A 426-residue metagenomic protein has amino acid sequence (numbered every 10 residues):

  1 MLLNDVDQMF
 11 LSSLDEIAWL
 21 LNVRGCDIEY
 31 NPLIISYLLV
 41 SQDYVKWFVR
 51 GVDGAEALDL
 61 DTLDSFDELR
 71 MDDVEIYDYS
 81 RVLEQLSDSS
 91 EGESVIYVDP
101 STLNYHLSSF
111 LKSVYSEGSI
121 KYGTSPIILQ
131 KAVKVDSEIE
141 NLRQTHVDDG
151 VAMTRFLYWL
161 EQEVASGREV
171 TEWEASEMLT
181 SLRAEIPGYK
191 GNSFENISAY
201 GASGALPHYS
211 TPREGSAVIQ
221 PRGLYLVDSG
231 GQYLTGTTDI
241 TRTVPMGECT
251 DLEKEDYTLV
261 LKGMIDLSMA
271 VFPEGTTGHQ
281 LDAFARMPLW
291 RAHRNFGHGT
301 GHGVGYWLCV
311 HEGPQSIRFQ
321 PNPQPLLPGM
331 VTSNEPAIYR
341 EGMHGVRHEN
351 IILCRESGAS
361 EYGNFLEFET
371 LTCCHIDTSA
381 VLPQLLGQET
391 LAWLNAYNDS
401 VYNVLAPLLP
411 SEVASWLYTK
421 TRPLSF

Functional and structural regions predicted by a protein language model:
M1-F426: Active-site neighborhoods and metal-handling regions in enzymes and metal-associated proteins
